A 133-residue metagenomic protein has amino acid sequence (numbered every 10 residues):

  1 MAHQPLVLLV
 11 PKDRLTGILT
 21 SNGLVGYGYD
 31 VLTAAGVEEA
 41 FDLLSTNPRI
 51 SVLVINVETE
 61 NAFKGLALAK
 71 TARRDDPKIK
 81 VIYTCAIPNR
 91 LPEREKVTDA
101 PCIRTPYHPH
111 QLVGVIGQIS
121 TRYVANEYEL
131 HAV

Functional and structural regions predicted by a protein language model:
V10-P11: Conserved acidic carboxylate
R14-L32: Two-component/phosphorelay signaling modules centered on CheY-like receiver
T33-V52: Acidic, metal-coordinating helix/loop segments flanking the phosphotransfer/catalytic sites of two-component signaling
V54-R73: Conserved phosphotransfer microenvironments
I82-C85: Hydrophobic/aromatic residues positioned on beta-strands within the core alpha/beta folds
R94-R104: As written
Y107-S120, V124, Y128-H131: C-terminal output helix
